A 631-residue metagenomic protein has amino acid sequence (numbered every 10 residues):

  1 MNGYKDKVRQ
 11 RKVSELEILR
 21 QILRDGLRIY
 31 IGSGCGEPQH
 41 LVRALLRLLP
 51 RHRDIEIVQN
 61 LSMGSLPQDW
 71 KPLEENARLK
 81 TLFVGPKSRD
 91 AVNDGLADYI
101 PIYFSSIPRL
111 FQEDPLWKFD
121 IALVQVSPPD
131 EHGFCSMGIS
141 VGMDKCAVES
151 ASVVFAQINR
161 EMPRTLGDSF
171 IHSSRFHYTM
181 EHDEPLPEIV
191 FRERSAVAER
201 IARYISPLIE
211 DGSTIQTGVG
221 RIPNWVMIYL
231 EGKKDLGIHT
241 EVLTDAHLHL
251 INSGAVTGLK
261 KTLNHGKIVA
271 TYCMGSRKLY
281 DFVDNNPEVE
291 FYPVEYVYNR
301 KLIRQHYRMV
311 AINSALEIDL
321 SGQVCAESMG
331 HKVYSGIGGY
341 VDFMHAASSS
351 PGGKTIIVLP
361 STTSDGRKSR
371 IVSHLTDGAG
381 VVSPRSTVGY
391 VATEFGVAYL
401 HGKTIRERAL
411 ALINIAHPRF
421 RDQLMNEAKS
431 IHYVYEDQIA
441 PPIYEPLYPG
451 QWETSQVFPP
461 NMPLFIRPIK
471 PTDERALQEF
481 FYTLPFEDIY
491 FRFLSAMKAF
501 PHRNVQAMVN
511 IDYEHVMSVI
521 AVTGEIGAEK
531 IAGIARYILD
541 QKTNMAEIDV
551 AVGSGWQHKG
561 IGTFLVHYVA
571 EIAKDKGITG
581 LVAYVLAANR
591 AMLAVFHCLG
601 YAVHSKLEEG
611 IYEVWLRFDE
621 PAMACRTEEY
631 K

Functional and structural regions predicted by a protein language model:
M1-A440: Conserved alpha/beta enzyme-core scaffold
V269-Y272, E445, P501-H502: Amphipathic alpha-helical surface "interface" segments used for docking/oligomerization or membrane association within
I337, N414, P442, L484-E487 (+1 more regions): Generic detection of intrinsically disordered/low-complexity segments and helix-coil linkers/edges
V434-P449, M462: Intrinsic disorder at enzyme termini
L447-K631: Long, contiguous binding/interaction regions
